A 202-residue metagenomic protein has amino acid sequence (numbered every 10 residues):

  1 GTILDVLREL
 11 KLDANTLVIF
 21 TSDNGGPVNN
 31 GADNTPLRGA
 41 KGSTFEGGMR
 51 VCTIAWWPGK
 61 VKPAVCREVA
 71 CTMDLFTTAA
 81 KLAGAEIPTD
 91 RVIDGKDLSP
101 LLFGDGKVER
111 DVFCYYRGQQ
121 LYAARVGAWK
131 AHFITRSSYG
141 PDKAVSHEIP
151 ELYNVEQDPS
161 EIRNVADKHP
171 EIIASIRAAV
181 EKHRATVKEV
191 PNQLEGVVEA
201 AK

Functional and structural regions predicted by a protein language model:
G1-L4, R8, F76-A80, S99 (+5 more regions): Non-transmembrane alpha-helical segments in soluble domains of secreted/periplasmic/extracellular proteins
L4-K60, C71: Histidine-centered active-site microenvironments of extracellular/periplasmic hydrolases and transferases
K11, E171-A174, A178-L194, V198-K202: Low-complexity, Gly/Pro
L12-V18, R50-V51, K107-D111, V126-W129 (+1 more regions): Loop/turn elements at helix/coil->beta-strand transitions in domains of secreted/extracellular proteins
S22, A55, F133-T135, H169: Active-site proximal loops enriched in glycine and acidic residues that flank catalytic Cys/His/Asp and coordinate
G26-A32, P36-T44, V61-K62, E68 (+4 more regions): C-terminal cap/loop subdomain of S1 sulfatases and analogous C-terminal strand-loop tails that border
R67-C71, N164-E171: Short alpha-helix boundary/capping segments
D158: Intrinsically disordered, low-complexity polar regions and short flexible loop motifs
